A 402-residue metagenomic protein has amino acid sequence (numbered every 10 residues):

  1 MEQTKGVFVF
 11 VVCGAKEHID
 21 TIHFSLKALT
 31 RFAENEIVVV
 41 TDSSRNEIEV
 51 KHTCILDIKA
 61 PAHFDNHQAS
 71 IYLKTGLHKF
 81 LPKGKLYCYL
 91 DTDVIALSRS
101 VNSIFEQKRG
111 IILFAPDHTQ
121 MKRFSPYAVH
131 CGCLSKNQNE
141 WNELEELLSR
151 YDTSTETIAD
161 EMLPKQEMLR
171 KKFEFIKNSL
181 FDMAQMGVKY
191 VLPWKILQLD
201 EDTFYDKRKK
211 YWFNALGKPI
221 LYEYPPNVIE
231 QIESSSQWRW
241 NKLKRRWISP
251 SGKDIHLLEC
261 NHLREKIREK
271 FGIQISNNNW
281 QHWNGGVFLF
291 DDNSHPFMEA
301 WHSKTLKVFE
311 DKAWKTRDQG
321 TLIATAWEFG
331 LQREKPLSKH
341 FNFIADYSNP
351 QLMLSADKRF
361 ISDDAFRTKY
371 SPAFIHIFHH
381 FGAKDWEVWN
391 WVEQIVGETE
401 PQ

Functional and structural regions predicted by a protein language model:
M1-Q402: Glycosyltransferase catalytic domains, chiefly GT-A lineage
